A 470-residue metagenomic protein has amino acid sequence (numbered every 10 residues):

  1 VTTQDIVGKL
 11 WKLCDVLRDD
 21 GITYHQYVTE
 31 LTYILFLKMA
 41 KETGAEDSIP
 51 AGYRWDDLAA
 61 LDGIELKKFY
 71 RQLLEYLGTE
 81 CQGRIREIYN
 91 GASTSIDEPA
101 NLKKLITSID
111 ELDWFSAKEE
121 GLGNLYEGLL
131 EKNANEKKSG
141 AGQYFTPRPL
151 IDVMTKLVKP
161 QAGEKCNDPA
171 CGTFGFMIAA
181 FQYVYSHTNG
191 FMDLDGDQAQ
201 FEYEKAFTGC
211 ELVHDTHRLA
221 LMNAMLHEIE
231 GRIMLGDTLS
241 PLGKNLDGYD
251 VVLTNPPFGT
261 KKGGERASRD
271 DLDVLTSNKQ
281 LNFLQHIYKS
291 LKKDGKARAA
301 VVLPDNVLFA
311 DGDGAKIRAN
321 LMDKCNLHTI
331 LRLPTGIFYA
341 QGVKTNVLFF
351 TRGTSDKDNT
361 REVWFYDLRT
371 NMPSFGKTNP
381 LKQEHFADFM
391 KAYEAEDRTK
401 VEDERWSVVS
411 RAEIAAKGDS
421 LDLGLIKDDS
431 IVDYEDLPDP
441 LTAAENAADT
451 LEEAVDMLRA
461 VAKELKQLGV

Functional and structural regions predicted by a protein language model:
V1-A162, R232-G243, R332-G336, N359-G376 (+2 more regions): Non-catalytic, mostly N-terminal accessory regions of nucleic-acid modification and defense proteins
W11, Q200, E228-I233, G263-A267 (+4 more regions): Short acidic (Asp/Glu) and glycine-rich catalytic loops that position anionic groups and cofactors
Y27, L212-H217, S277-F350: Conserved Class I SAM-dependent methyltransferase catalytic core
A40, T351-S355: Short loop segments at secondary-structure junctions
G140-T254, G259-K261, D270, L275-S277 (+4 more regions): Conserved S-adenosyl-L-methionine
Y203, G248, V252, V343-K344 (+2 more regions): A generic structural signal for well-ordered coil/turn residues at beta-strand boundaries that shape enzyme active-site
L242-K244, G259-K262, F309-G312, Y339-G342 (+2 more regions): Switch/connector loops and helix/strand junctions flanking conserved nucleotide-binding motifs in nucleotide-processing
V343-V347, G376, F386: Short hydrophobic/aromatic beta-strand or adjacent loop that forms the aromatic wall/cage of a ligand/substrate-binding
